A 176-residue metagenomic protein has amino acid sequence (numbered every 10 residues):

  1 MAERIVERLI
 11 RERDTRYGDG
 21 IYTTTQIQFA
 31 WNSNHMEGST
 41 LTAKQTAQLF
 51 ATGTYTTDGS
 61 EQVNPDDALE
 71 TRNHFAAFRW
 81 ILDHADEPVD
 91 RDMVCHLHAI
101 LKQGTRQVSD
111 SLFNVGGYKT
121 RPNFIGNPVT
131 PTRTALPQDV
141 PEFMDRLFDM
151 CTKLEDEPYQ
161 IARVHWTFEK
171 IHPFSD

Functional and structural regions predicted by a protein language model:
M1-D176: FIC/Doc superfamily catalytic core
